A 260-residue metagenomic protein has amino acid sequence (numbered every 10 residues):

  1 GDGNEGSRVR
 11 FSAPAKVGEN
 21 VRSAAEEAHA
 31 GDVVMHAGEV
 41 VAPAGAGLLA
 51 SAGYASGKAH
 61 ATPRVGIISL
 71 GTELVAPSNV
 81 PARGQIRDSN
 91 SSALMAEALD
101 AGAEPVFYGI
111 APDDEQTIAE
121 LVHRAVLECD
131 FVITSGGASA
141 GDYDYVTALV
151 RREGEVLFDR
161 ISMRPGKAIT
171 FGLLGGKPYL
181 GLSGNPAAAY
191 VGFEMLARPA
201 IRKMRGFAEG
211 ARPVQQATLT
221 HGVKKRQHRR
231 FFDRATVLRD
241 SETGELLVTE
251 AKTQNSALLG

Functional and structural regions predicted by a protein language model:
G1-P112: Short, glycine/charged-enriched hinge/interface segments at domain edges or termini
D2-N4, A25-A28, V41, S56-A61 (+9 more regions): Solvent-exposed alpha-helices and their adjacent loops that cap or buttress functional pockets in soluble metabolic
R10, V34-M35, G66, F107 (+5 more regions): Structured core elements
F11, S23, I86, E209-G260: C-terminal terminal segments
G18, A42-P43, T72-A76, A187 (+3 more regions): Short, acidic Gly/Pro/Ser/Thr-rich loop/turn segments
E19-V21, L49-S56, K167, R205 (+1 more regions): Glycine-rich, charged/polar anion/phosphate-binding loops that engage phosphate groups from diverse ligands
G31, A187-A189, T220: Phosphate-binding chemistry for phosphorylated carbohydrates and sugar-nucleotides
Q85, S91-A93, D100-V214, R226: Short glycine/threonine-rich loop/turn motifs
